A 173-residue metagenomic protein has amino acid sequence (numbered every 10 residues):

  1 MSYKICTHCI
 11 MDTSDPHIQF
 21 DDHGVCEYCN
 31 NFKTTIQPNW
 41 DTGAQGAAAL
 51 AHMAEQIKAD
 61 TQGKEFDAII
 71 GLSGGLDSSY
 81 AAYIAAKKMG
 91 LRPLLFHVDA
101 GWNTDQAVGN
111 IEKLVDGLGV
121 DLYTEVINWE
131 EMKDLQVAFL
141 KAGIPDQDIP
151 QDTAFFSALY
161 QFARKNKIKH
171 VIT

Functional and structural regions predicted by a protein language model:
Y3-T173: ATP-dependent adenylation/nucleotidyltransferase module used to activate substrates
